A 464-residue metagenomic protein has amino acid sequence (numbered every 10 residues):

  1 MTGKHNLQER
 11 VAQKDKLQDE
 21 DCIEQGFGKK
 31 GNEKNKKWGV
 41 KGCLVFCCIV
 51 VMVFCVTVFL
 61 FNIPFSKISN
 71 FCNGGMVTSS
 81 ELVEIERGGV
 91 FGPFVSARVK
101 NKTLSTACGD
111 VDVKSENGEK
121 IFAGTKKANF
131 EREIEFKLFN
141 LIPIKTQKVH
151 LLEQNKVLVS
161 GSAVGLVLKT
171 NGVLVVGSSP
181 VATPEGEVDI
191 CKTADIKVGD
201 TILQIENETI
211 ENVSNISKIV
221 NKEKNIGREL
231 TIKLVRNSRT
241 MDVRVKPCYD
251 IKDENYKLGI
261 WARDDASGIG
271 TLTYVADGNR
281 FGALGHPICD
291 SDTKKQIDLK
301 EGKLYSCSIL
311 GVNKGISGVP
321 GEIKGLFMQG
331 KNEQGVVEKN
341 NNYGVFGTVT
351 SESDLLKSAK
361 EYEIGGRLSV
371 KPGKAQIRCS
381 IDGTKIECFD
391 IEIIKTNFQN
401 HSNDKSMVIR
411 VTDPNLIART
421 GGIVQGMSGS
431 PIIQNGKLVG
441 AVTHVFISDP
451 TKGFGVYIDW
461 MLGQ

Functional and structural regions predicted by a protein language model:
M1-L82, Q464: Gram-positive cell-envelope targeting signals
V45-C48, M52-F54, F59-K67, D112-L158 (+1 more regions): Interdomain regulatory linker/hinge segments that flank or connect interaction modules in polarity/junction/synaptic
S105-S115, C191-S214, I432-N435, V439-H444: Conserved PDZ fold ligand-binding element
G118-K127, Q204-K233, N237-R239, D449-T451 (+1 more regions): PDZ domains, with a preference for the canonical peptide-binding region formed by the helix
F136-F139, I144-L152, S217-L258: PDZ-domain C-terminal substructure recognizer with occasional recognition of PDZ-binding tails
V175, G199, I232, L272 (+2 more regions): Terminal peptide-recognition signature
E187-T201, K224, G421-G426: A short glycine-leucine-enriched loop at secondary-structure breakpoints that most characteristically corresponds
K246-G421, Q425, Q434-N435, T443 (+1 more regions): Serine endopeptidase catalytic core focused on the charge-relay Asp
